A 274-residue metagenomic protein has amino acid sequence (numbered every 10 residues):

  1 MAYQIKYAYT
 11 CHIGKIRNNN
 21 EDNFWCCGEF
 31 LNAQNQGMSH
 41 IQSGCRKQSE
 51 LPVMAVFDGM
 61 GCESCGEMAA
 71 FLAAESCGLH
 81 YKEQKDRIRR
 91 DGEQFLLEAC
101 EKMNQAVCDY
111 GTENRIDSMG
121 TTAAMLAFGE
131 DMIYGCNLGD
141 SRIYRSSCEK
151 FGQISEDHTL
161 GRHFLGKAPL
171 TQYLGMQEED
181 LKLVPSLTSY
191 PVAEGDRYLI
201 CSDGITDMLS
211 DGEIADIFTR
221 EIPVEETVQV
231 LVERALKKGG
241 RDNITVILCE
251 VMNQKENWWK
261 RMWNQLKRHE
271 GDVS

Functional and structural regions predicted by a protein language model:
M1-S274: PP2C/PPM-type serine/threonine phosphatase catalytic domain
